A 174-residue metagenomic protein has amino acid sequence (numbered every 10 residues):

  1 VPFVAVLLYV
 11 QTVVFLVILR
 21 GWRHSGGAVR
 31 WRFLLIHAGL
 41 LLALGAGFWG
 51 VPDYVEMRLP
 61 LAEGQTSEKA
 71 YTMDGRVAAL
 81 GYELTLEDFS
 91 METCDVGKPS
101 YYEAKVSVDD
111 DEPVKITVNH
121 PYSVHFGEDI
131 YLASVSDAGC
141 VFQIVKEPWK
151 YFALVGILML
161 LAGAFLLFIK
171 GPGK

Functional and structural regions predicted by a protein language model:
V1-K174: Solvent-exposed, non-transmembrane regions of integral membrane proteins
